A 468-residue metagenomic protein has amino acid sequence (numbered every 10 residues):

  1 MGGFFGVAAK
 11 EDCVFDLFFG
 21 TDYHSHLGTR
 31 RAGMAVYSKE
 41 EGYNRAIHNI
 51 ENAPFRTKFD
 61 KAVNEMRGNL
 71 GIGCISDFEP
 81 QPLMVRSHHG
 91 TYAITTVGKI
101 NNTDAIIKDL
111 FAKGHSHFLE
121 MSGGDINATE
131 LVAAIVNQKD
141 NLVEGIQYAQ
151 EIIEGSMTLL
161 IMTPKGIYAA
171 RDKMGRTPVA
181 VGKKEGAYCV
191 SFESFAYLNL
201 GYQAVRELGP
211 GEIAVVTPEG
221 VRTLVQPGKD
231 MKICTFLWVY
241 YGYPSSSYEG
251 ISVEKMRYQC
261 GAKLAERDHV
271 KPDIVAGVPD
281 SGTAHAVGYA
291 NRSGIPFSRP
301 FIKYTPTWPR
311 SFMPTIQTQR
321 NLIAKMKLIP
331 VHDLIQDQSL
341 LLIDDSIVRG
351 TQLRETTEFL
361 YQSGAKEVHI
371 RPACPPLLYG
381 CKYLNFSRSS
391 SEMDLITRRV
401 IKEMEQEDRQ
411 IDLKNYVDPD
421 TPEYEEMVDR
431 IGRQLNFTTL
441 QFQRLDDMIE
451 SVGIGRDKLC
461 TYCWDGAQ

Functional and structural regions predicted by a protein language model:
M1-G209, V215-D273, V278, E367: Conserved short alpha-helical segments that host acidic/polar catalytic motifs at enzyme active sites
D12-V14, N102, Y168, R176-T177 (+7 more regions): Flexible loop/turn segments at secondary-structure boundaries
T95, M162, A170-R171, G182 (+11 more regions): Generic beta-strand/beta-sheet core signal
D109, K113, I135, I152 (+6 more regions): Generic, well-ordered alpha-helical scaffold segments in large soluble proteins
S122-E130, F297-P309, E405-I411, T439-E450: A conserved beta-strand->alpha-helix junction
K165-G166, G201-E207, T357-Q468: PRPP-dependent phosphoribosyltransferase catalytic core
A196, Q203, L208-E212, G261-D268 (+4 more regions): Phosphate/diphosphate-binding loops
G294-S339, L378-S390: Short, glycine/charge-rich flexible loops or terminal/linker lids adjacent to PRPP-binding catalytic cores
